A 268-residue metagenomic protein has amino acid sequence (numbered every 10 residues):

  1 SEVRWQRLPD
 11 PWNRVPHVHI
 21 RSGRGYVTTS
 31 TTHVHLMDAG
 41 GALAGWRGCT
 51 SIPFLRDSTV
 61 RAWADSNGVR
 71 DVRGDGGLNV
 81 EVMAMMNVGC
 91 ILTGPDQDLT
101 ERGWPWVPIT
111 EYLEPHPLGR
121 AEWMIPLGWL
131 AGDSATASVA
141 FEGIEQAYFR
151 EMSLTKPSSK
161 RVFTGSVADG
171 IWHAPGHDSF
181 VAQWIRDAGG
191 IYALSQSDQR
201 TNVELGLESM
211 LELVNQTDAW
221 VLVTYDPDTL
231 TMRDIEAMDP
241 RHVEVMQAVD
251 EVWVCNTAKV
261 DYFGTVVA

Functional and structural regions predicted by a protein language model:
E2-D96: A short, structured surface patch at a secondary-structure boundary
R7, S22-R24, E114-V139, G143 (+1 more regions): Structured C-terminal subdomain patch of bacterial secreted/periplasmic proteins
S22-G40, A135-A188: Basic- and aromatic-lined ligand-binding clefts that recognize polyanionic substrates
V27, R73-L78, T93-G94, E114-A121 (+4 more regions): Soluble non-cytosolic domains of exported or imported proteins
T31-H35, I52-F54, L78, C90-L92 (+7 more regions): Solvent-exposed loop/turn segments at secondary-structure junctions within structured extracellular/periplasmic domains
T50-R61, I109-P126, S158-Q183: Extracytoplasmic ligand-binding site segments that recognize negatively charged/polar headgroups
G77-N87, L205-Q216: Short helices/loops that flank or line small-molecule/ion binding pockets
V181-N202, T224, E251-N256: His/Asp/Glu-enriched short active-site or ligand-binding loop at hydrolase and phosphoryl-transfer sites
